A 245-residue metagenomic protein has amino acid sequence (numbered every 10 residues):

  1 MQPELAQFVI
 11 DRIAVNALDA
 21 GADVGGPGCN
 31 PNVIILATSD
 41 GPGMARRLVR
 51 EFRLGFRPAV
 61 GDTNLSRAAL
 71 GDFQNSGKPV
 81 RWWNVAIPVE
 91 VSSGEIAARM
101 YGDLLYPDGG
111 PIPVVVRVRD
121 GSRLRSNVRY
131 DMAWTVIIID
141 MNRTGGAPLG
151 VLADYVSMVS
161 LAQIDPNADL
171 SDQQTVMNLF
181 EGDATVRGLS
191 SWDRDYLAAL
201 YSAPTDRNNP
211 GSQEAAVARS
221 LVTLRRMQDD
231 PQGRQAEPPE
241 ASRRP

Functional and structural regions predicted by a protein language model:
Q2-R12, A17-P238: Long, folded non-catalytic interaction modules
S242-P245: Short, solvent-exposed mixed-charge patches
